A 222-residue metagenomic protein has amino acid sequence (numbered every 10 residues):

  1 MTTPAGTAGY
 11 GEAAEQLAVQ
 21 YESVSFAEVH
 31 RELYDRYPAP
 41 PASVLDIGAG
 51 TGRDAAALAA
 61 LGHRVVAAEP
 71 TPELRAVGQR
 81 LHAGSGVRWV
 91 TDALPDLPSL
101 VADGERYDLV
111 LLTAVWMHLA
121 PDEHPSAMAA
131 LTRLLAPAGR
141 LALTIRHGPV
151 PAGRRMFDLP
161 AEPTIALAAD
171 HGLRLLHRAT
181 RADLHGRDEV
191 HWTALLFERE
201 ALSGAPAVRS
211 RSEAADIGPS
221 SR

Functional and structural regions predicted by a protein language model:
M1-A102, L119-S126, A130, R140-R222: Class I (Rossmann-like) S-adenosyl-L-methionine-dependent methyltransferase catalytic domain, capturing the SAM-binding
D108: Conserved acidic residues
L111: A conserved beta-strand element that flanks and buttresses the S-adenosyl-L-methionine
A114-V115: Short catalytic micro-motifs in class I SAM-dependent methyltransferases
R133: Short, conserved loop/helix-junction motifs that constitute active-site signature segments in enzyme catalytic cores
